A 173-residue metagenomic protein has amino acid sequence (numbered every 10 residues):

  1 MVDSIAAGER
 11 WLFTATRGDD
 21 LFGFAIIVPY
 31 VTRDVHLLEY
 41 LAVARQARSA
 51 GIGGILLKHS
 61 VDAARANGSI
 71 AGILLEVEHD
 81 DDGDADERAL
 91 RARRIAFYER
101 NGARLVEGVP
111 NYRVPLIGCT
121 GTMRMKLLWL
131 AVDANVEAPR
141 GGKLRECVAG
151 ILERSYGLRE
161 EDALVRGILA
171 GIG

Functional and structural regions predicted by a protein language model:
M1-A47: A conserved beta-strand-loop-helix scaffold within acyl/acetyltransferase catalytic domains
G18-F24, I55-H59, E107-Y112: Short amphipathic alpha-helical surface micro-motifs
G23, G51-G53, G102: Glycine-centered flexibility sites
V28-D34, S60, D81-R88: Short low-complexity stretches enriched in small and charged residues
R33-H36, G51, I55, A89 (+1 more regions): Short, well-structured alpha-helical interface segments that form or flank functional binding sites
V43, S49-A66: Conserved acetyl-CoA-binding loop-helix of GNAT-fold acetyltransferases
A66-G173: Terminal substrate-recognition subdomain of acyl/acetyltransferases
